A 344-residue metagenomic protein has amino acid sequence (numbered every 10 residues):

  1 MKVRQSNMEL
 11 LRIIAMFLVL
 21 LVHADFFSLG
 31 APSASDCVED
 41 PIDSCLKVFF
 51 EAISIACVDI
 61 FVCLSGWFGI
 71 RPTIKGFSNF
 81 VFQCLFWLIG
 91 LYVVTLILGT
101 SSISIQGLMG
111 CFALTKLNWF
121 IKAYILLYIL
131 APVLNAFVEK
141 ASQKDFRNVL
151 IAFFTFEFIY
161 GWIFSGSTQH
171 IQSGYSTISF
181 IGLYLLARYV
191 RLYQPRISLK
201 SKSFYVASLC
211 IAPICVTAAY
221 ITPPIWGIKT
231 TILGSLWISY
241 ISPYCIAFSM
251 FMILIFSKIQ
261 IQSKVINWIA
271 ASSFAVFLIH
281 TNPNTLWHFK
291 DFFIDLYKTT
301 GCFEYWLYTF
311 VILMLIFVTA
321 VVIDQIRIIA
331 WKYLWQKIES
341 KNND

Functional and structural regions predicted by a protein language model:
M1-D344: Alpha-helical transmembrane segments and their immediate juxtamembrane cytosolic regions
